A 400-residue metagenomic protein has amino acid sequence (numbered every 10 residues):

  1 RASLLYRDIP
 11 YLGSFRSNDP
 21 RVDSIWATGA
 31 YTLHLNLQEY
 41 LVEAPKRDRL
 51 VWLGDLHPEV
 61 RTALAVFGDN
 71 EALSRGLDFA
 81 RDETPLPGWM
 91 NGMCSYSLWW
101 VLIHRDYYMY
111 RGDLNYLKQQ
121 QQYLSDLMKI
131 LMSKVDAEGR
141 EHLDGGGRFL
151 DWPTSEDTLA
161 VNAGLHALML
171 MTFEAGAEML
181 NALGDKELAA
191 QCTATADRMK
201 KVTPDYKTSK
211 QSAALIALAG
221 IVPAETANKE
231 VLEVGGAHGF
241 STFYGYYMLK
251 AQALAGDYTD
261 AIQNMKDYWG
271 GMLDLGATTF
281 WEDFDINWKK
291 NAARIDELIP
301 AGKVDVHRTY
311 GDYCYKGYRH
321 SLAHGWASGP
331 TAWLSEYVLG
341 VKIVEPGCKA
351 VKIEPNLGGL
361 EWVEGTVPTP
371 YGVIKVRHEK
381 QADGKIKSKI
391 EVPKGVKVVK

Functional and structural regions predicted by a protein language model:
R1-S133, E138-G139, G147: Substrate-binding groove/exosite segments of carbohydrate-active enzymes
P20-V22, L64-L77, Y108-M128, D136 (+5 more regions): Structural helix-adjacent loops and short alpha-helical linkers that scaffold large soluble proteins
V22, W52, D69, L73 (+11 more regions): Active-site-proximal structural scaffolding
K46-L50, G54-P58, S95-I103, Y107 (+6 more regions): Carbohydrate-binding/catalytic loop surfaces
P58, W99, I103-D106, Q119 (+10 more regions): Alpha-solenoid helical repeat scaffolds
E83-W99, M132-D197, D205-K250: The feature captures the catalytic groove of carbohydrate-active enzymes
T193-A194, Q263-K400: Non-catalytic C-terminal accessory modules of carbohydrate-active enzymes
G236-L275: Repeat-solenoid scaffold signature
